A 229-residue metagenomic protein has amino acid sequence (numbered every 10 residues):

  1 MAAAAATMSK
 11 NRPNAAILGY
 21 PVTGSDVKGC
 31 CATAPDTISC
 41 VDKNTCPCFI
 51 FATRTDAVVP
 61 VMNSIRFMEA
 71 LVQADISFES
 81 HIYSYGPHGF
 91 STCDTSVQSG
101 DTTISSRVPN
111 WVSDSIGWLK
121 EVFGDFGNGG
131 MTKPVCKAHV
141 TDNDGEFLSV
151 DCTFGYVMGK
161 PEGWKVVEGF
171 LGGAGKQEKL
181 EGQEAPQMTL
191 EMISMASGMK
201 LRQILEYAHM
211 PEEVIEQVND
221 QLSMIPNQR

Functional and structural regions predicted by a protein language model:
M1-K43: Primarily recognizes the serine-hydrolase "nucleophile elbow" in alpha/beta-hydrolase and SGNH/GDSL folds
R12-A15, T45-P47, A74-E79: Loop/turn elements at helix/coil->beta-strand transitions in domains of secreted/extracellular proteins
I17-Y20, F51, Y83-S84: Alpha/beta-hydrolase-fold catalytic nucleophile elbow
N44, F49-A52, D56: Short beta-strand/loop motif that positions the catalytic acidic residue of the alpha/beta-hydrolase fold
R54-A57, Y85-P87: Acidic beta-to-alpha connecting loop that harbors the catalytic carboxylate
A57-R66: Conserved alpha/beta-hydrolase "acid-adjacent" motif
V72-T141: C-terminal catalytic histidine-bearing segment of alpha/beta-hydrolase fold enzymes
D144-Q228: Compact, charge-rich alpha-helical regulatory domains located at protein termini
